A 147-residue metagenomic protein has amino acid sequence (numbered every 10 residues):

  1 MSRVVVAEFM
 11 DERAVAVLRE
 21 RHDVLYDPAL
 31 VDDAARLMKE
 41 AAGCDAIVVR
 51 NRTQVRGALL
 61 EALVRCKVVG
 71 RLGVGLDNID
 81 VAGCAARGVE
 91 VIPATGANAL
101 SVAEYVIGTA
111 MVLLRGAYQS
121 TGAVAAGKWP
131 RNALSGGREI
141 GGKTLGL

Functional and structural regions predicted by a protein language model:
M1-I92: An N-terminal-biased, well-structured beta-alpha scaffold segment characteristic of Rossmann-like dinucleotide-binding
V6, L145-L147: Hydrophobic Val/Ile/Leu positions in short beta-strands of Rossmann-like dinucleotide-binding domains
V74, G96, L147: Short, conserved catalytic or interaction motifs in soluble domains
R87, T95-T144: Phosphate-binding beta-alpha-beta segment of Rossmann-like dinucleotide-binding domains, i.e., the NAD(P)
